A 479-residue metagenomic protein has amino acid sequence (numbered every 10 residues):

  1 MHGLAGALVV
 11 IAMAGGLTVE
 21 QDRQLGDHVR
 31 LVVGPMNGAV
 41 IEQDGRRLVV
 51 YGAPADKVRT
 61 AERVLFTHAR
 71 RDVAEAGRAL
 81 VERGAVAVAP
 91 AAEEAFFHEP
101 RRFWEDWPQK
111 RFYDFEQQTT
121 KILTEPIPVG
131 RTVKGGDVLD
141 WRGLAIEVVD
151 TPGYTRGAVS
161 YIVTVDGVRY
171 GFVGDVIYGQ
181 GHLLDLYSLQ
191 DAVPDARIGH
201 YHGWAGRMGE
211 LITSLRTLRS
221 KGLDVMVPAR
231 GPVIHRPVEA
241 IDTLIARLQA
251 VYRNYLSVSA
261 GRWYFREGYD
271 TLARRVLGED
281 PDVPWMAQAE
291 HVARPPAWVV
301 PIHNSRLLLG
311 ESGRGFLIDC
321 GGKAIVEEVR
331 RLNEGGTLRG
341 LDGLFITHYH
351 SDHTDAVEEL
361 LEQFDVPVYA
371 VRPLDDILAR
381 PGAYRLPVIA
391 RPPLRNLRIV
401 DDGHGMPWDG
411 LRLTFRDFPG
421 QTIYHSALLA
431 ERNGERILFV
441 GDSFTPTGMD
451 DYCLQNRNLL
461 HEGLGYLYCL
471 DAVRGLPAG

Functional and structural regions predicted by a protein language model:
A5-G16: Hydrophobic h-region of N-terminal signal peptides that target proteins for export in Gram-negative bacteria
V19-K57, S160-G174, Y178-G179, W285-E334 (+1 more regions): Conserved beta-strand hairpin/beta-sheet module of binuclear metal-dependent hydrolase folds, prominently
R23-Q24, I41, G136-W141, L308 (+1 more regions): Short acidic-hydrophobic surface loop/beta-edge motif
V29, P54-V138, A324, L332-P407: Active-site HxH/HxHxD metal-binding segment of metal-dependent hydrolases
R30-L31, L123, P128-G130, D150-P152 (+2 more regions): Short Gly/Pro-enriched turn/cap motifs at secondary-structure boundaries
R47, V138, A145-V238, L248 (+2 more regions): Metallo-beta-lactamase
R101-V129, V176-H200, D242-L256, G382 (+2 more regions): Active-site-proximal loop/helix segment associated with metal-binding centers of metalloenzymes
G231-V283: Binuclear metal-ion centers of metallo-dependent hydrolases, dominated by the metallo-beta-lactamase
